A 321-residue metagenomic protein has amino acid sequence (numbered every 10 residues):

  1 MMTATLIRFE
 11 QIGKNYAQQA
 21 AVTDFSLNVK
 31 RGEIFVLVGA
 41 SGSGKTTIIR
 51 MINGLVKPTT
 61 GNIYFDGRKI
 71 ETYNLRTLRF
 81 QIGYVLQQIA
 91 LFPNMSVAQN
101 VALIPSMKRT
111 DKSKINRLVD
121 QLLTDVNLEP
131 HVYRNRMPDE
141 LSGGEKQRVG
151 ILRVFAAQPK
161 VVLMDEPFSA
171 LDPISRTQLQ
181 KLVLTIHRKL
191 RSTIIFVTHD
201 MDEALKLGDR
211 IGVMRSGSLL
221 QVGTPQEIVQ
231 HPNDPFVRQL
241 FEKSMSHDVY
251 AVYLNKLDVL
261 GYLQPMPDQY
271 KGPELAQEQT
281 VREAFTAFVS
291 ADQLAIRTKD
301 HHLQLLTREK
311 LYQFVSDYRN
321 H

Functional and structural regions predicted by a protein language model:
N53: Helix-to-loop junction immediately C-terminal to a conserved catalytic motif
G61-K69, L78: Conserved ABC transporter NBD signature motif
S113-V132: Conserved ABC ATPase "signature" region
M137-L141, E145: Conserved ABC ATPase signature
Q158: Conserved catalytic motifs of ABC-family nucleotide-binding domains
S216-G217: Conserved ABC ATPase "signature" C-loop
V222-G223, H231: ABC ATPase "signature
